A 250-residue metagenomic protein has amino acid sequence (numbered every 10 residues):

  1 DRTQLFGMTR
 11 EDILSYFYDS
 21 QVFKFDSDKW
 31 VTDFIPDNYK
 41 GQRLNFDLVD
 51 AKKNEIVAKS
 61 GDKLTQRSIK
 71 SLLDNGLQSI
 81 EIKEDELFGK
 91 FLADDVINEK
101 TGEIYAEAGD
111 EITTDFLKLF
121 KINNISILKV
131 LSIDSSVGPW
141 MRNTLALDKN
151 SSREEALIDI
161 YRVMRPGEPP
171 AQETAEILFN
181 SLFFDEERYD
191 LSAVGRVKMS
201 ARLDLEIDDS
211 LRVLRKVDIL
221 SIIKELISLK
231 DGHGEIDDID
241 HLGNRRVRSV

Functional and structural regions predicted by a protein language model:
D1-V250: N-terminal non-catalytic structural scaffold regions of very large proteins
